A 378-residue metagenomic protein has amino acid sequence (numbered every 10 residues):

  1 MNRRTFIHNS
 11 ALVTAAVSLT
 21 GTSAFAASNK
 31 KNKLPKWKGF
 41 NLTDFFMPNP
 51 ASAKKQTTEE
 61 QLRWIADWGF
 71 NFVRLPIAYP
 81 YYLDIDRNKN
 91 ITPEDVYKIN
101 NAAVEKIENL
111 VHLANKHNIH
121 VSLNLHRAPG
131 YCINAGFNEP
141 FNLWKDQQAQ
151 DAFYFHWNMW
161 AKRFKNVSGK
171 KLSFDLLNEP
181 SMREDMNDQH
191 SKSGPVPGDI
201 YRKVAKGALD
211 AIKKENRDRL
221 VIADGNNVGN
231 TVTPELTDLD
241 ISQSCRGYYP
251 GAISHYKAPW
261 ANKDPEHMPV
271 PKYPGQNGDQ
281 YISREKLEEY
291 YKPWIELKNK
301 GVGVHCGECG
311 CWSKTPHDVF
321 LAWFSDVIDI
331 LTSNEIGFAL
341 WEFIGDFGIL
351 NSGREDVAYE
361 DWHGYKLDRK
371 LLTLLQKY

Functional and structural regions predicted by a protein language model:
T5-A26: N-terminal export signals
A26-R74: N-terminal carbohydrate-binding accessory modules
L42-T57, R87-K98, A252-R284: Acidic/histidine-rich helix-loop elements that form or flank divalent-metal/phosphate-binding sites at the catalytic
L62-F70, D95-L125, F137-S173, A205-G207 (+1 more regions): An active-site-proximal structural segment forming one wall of the substrate-binding cleft that immediately precedes
Y81-A103, Y131-Q148, E184-S193, L350-D356: Surface-exposed, active-site-proximal loop segments in enzymatic domains
A135, W144-Q280, Y291-W312, S333-I336: Active-site region of glycoside hydrolase catalytic domains
P316-Y378: Aromatic-rich peripheral "rim/lid" segments of glycoside hydrolase catalytic domains that contact and position glycan
